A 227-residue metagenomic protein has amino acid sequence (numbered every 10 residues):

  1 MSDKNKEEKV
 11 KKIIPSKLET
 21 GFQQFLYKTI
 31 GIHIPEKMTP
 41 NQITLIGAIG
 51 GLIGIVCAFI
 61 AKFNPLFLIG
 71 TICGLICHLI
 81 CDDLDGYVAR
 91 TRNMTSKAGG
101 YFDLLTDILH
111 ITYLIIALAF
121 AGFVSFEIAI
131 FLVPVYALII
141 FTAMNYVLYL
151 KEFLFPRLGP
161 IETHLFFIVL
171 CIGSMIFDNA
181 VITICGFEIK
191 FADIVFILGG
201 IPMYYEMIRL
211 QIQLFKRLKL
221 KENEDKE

Functional and structural regions predicted by a protein language model:
S2-I34, L104-E227: A feature for the membrane-embedded catalytic helix bundles of lipid/isoprenoid biosynthetic enzymes
S16, I43, G74-L75, D103: Alpha-helical transmembrane segments of multi-pass integral membrane proteins
E36-I46: Membrane-interface helix starts
N41, I69, K97, F126-E127 (+1 more regions): Residues that define the loop-to-transmembrane-helix transition and helix capping in multi-pass membrane transporters
T44-A98, L114, K190-M203: Membrane-embedded alpha-helical segments that form the functional core of polytopic membrane enzymes, especially those
I49, C73, F102-L105, V169: Hydrophobic residues within alpha-helical transmembrane segments of multi-pass solute transporters/permease subunits
D82-D85, D103, D107: Acidic active-site catalytic centers that drive phospho-/nucleotidyl reactions and related ester hydrolyses
